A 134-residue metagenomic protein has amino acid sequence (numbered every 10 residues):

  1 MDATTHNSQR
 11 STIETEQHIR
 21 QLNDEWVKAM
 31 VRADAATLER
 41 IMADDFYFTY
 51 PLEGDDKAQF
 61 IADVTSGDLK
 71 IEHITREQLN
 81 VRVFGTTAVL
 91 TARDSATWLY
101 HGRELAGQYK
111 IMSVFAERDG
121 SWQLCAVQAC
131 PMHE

Functional and structural regions predicted by a protein language model:
D2-R40, D45-E134: A beta-strand edge to alpha-helix "cap/lid" segment located at domain peripheries
